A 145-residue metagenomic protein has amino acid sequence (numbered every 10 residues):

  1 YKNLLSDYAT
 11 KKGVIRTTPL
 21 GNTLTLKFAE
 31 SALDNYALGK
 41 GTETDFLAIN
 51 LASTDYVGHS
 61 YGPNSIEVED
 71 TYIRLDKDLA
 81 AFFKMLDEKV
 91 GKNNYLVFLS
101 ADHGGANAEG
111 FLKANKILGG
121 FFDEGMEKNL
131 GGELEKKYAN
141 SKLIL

Functional and structural regions predicted by a protein language model:
Y1-F28: Long, well-ordered, tryptophan-enriched scaffold segments
L5-S6, D34, E135, A139: Generic surface-pattern signal
D7-G13, T17, K40-L75, L112-K113: Active-site His/acidic residue clusters
T17-T18, E30-D34, L38: Active-site lining segments of carbohydrate-active enzymes
L20, L24-F28, E67-D70, R74-A81 (+4 more regions): Extracytoplasmic/secreted proteins, especially bacterial periplasmic and envelope-associated proteins
A29, T44-A52, V68-F83, Y95-G104: Beta-strand elements within well-structured catalytic alpha/beta cores of enzymes that handle phosphate/sulfate esters
D34-T42, D87-K92: Surface-exposed acidic, glycine-flexible loop patches that form ligand/cofactor-binding and adhesion interfaces
A81-L145: Secreted, luminal/periplasmic, and some membrane-associated catalytic domains that remodel anionic oxygen-ester
